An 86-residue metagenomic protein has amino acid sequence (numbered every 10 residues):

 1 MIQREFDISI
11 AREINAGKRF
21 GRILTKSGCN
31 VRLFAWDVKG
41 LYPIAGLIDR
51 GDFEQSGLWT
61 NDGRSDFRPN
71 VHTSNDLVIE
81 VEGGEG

Functional and structural regions predicted by a protein language model:
M1-G21: Mixed-charge, Lys/Arg-rich low-complexity intrinsically disordered regions
G21, V31, I44: A broad, low-specificity signal marking well-ordered, structured residues that form hydrophobic/aromatic
I23-T25: Tryptophan-anchored aromatic micro-motifs
S27-C29, R50-D52: Solvent-exposed strand-loop boundary residues in beta-sheet-rich modules
N30-V38: Short beta-strand-centered aromatic/proline hotspots
D37-G46: Extended, solvent-exposed regions of the mature portions of secreted/cell-surface glycoproteins
G51-G86: Intrinsically disordered, low-complexity, charged/polar segments
